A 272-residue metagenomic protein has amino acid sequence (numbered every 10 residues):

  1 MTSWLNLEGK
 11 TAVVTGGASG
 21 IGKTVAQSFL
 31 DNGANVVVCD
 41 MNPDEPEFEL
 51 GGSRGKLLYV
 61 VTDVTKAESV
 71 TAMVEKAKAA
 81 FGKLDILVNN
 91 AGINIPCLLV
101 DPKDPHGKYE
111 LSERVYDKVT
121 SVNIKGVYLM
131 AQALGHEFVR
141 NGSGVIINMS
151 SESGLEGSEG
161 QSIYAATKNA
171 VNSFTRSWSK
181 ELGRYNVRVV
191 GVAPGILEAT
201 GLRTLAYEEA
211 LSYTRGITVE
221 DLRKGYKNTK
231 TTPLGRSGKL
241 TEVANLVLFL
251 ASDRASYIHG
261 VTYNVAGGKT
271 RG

Functional and structural regions predicted by a protein language model:
T2-N6, E156, R236, L246-L248 (+1 more regions): Short C-terminal tail/terminal secondary-structure segment of NAD(P)H-dependent dehydrogenase/reductase domains
W4-V37: Canonical Rossmann dinucleotide-binding motif of NAD(H)/NADP(H)-dependent dehydrogenases/reductases, specifically
L98-D117, N228: Substrate-binding pocket helix/loop in short-chain dehydrogenase/reductase
A131, T167, T175: Active-site helix of classical SDR
H136, K180-E181, S256: Alpha-helical segment proximal to the catalytic Tyr-Lys
S151: Residue(s) in the substrate-gating loop at a strand-loop-helix junction that position the organic substrate next
G183, R188, I258-G260: Short, small/polar-rich loop/turn modules that mediate ligand/substrate recognition or access, typified
